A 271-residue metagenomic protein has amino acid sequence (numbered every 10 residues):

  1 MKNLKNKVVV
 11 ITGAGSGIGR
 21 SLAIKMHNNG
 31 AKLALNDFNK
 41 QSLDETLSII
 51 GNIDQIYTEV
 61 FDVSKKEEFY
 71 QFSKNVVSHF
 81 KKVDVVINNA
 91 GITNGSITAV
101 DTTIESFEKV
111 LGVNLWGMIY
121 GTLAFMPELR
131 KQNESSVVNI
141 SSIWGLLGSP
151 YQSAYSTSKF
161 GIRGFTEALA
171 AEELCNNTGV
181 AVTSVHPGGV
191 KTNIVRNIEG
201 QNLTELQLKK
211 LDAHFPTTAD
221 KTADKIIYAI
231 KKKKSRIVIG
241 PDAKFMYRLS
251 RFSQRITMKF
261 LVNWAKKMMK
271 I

Functional and structural regions predicted by a protein language model:
V8, G15-G17: Conserved glycine-rich cofactor-binding loop
N29-E45: Conserved glycine-rich Rossmann-like NAD(P)H-binding loop of the short-chain dehydrogenase/reductase
K40-Q41, V60-Q71, I104: The beta1-alpha1 cofactor-binding region of Rossmann-like NAD(H)/NADP(H)-dependent oxidoreductases
I97-A99, T103-K109: Substrate-binding pocket helix/loop in short-chain dehydrogenase/reductase
T122, S158: Active-site helix of classical SDR
S142: Residue(s) in the substrate-gating loop at a strand-loop-helix junction that position the organic substrate next
L174-P241: SDR active-site lid
